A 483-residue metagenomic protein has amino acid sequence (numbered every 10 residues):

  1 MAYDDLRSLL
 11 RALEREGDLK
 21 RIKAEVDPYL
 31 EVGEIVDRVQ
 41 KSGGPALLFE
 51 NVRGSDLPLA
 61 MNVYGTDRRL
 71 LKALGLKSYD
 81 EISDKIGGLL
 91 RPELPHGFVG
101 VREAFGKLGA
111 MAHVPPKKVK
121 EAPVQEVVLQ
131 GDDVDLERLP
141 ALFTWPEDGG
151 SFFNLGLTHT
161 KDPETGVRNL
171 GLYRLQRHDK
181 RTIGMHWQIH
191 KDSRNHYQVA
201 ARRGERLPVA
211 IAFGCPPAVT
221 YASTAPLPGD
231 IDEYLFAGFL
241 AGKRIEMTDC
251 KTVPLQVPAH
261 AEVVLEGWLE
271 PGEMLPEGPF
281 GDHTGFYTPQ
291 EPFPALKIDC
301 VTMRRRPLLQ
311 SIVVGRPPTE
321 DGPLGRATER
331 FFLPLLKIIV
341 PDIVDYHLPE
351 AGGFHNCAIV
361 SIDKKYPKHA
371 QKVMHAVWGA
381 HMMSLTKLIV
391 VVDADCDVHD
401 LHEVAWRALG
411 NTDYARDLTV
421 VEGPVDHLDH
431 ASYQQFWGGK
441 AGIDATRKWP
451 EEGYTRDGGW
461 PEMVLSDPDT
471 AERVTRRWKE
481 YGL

Functional and structural regions predicted by a protein language model:
M1-A295, D299-L483: Extended, highly charged
